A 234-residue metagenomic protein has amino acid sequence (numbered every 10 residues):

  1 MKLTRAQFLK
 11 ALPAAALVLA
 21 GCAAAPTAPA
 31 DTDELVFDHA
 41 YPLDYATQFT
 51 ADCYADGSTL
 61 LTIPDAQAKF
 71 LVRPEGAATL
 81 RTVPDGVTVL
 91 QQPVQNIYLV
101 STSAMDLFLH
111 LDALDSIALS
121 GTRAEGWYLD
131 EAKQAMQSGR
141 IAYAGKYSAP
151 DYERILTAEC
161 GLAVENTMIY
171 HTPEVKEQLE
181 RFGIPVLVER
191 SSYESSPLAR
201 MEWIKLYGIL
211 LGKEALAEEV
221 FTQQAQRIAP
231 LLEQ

Functional and structural regions predicted by a protein language model:
T4, C22-M105, L216-Q234: Bacterial Sec-exported substrate-binding components of ABC uptake systems
R5-L9: N-terminal export leaders
G57-L156, L162-M168: A short, structured surface patch at a secondary-structure boundary
N96, E153, T157-Q234: Extracytoplasmic substrate-binding proteins
